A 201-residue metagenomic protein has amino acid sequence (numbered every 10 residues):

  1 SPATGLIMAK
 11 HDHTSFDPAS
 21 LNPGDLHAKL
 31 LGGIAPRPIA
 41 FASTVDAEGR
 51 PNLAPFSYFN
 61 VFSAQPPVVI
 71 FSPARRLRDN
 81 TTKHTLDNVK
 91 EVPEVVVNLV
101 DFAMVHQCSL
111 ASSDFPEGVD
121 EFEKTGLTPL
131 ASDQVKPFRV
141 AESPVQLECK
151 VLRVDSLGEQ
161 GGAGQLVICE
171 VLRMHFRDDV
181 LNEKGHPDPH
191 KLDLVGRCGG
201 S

Functional and structural regions predicted by a protein language model:
G5-S201: Basic, polyanion-binding surface patches
